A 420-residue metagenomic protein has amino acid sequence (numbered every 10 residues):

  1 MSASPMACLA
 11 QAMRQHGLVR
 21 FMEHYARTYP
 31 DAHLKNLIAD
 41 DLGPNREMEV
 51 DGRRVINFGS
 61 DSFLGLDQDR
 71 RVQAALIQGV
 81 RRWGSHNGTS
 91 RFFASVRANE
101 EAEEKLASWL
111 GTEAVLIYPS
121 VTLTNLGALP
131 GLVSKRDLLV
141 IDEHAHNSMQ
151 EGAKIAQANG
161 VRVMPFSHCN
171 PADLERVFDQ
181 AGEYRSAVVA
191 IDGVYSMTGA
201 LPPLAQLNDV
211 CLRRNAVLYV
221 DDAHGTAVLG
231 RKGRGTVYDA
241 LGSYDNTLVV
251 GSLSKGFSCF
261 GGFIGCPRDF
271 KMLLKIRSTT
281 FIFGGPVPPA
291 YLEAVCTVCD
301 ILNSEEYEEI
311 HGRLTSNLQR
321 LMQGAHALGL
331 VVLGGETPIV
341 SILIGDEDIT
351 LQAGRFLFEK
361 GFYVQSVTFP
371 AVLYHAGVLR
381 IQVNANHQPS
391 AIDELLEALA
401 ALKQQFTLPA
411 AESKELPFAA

Functional and structural regions predicted by a protein language model:
S2-P5, V19-W83, A216: N-terminal "arm"/small-domain region of PLP-dependent enzymes with the aminotransferase-like
R70, A74-Q78, R82, E104 (+3 more regions): PLP-dependent enzyme catalytic core of the Aspartate aminotransferase-like
A74-S120: Conserved N-terminal alpha-helix of the aminotransferase class I/II PLP-enzyme fold
A128-N147: Conserved PLP-anchoring active-site segment centered on the Schiff-base-forming lysine
M164-V220: Active-site phosphate-binding strand-loop segment of PLP-dependent enzymes
A240-L273: Active-site PLP attachment segment
E293-E309, Q323-A327: Amphipathic alpha-helix from the class-I
E308-Q319, H326-G361, A371, V383-A385 (+1 more regions): Conserved PLP-binding catalytic core of the aspartate aminotransferase-like
